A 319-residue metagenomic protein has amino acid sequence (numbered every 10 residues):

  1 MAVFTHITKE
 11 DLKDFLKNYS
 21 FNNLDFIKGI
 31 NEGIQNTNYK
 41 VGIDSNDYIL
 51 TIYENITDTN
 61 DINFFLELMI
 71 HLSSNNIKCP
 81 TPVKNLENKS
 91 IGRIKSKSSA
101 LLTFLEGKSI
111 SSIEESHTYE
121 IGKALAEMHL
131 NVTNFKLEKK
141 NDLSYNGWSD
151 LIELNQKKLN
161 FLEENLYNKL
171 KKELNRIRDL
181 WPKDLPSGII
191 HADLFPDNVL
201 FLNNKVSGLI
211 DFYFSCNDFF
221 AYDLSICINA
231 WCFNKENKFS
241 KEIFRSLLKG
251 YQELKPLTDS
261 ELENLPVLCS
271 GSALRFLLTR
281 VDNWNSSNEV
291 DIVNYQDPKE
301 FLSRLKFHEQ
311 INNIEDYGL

Functional and structural regions predicted by a protein language model:
M1-K84, K205, D316-L319: Conserved NTP-binding catalytic cores of kinases and kinase-like/nucleotidyltransferase enzymes across multiple kinase
I34-G42, I49-L50, P82, N175-Y222: Active-site acidic catalytic loop and adjacent metal/ATP-binding pocket of ATP-dependent phosphoryl transfer enzymes
I43-L137: ATP-binding pocket architecture of kinase catalytic cores
S99-S112, E153-Q156, F276-D291: A glycine-centered beta->alpha junction motif in the catalytic cores of kinase/phosphotransferase enzymes
S112-N165, S187: A cross-family kinase active-site recognition segment
A221-K255, S270-S287: Active-site activation/catalytic loop segments of kinase-like enzymes and analogous catalytic loops in related
L257-C269: All-alpha amphipathic helical-bundle segments outside canonical DNA-binding/catalytic cores that form hydrophobic
F276-L319: ATP/Mg2+ or Mg2+-diphosphate-binding catalytic cores that bind nucleotide phosphates or diphosphates via glycine-rich
